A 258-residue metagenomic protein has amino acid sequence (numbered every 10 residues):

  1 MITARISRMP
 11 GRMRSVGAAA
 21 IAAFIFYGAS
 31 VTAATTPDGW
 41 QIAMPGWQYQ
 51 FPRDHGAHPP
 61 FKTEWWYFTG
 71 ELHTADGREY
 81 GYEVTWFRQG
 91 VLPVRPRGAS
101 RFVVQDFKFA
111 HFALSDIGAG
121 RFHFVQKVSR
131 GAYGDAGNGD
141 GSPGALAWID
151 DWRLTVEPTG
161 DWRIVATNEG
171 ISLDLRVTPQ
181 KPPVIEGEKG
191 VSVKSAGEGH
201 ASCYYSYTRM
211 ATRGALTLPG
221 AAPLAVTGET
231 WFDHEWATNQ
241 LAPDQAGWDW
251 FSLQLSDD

Functional and structural regions predicted by a protein language model:
I2-P10, G17, S30-D258: Targeting-peptide/extracellular-domain and disordered-appendage signature
A18-G28: Hydrophobic helical h-region of N-terminal Sec-dependent signal peptides in bacterial secretory/periplasmic proteins
